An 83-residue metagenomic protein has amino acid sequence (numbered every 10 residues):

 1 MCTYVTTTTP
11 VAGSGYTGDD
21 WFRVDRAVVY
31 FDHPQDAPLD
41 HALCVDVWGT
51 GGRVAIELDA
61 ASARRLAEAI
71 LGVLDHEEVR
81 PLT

Functional and structural regions predicted by a protein language model:
M1-T83: Positively charged, low-complexity terminal tracts and the immediately adjacent first secondary-structure elements
